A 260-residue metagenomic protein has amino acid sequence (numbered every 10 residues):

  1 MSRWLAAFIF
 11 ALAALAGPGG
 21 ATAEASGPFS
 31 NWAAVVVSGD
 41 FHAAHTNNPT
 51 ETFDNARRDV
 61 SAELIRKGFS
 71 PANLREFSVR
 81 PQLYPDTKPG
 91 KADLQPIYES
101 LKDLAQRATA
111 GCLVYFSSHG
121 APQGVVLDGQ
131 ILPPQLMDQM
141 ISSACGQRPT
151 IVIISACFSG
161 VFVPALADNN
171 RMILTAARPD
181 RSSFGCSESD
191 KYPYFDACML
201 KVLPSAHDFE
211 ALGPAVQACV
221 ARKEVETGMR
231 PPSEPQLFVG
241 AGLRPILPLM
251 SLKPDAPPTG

Functional and structural regions predicted by a protein language model:
W4, G19-A110, G185-P193, R244-G260: Boundary/activation segment at the start of structured domains
A6-G17: Bacterial N-terminal signal peptides
S30-T46, S118-H119, A177, C198-P204: Cell-envelope and extracellular/periplasmic
A33-S38, N73-S78, C112-F116, T150-S155 (+1 more regions): Structural recognition of the beta-strand scaffold that forms the well-ordered cores of secreted hydrolase catalytic
D40-A44, R80-Y84, S118-G124, I131 (+3 more regions): Solvent-exposed loop/turn segments at secondary-structure junctions within structured extracellular/periplasmic domains
P49, F53-V60, D93-S100, P133-M140 (+7 more regions): Stable alpha-helical elements in mature extracytoplasmic
Q106-A110, F116-G146: A short, glycine/acidic-enriched catalytic loop
I151-Q236: Active-site-proximal C-terminal subdomain of hydrolase catalytic domains
